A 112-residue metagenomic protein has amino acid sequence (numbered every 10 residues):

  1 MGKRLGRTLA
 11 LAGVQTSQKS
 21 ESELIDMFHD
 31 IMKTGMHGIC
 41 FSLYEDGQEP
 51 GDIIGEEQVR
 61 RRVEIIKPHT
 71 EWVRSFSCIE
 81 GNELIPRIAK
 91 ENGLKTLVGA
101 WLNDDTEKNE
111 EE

Functional and structural regions predicted by a protein language model:
G2-I65, H69-E71: Boundary/entry segment of secreted carbohydrate-active catalytic domains
I25, R60-V63, N82, P86 (+1 more regions): Generic structural signal for well-ordered alpha-helices, preferentially at hydrophobic/aromatic core positions
C40-S42, R74-F76, L97-W101: A cross-family glycoside hydrolase active-site/sugar-binding cleft signature
P68-W72, N92-K95: Loop/turn elements at helix/coil->beta-strand transitions in domains of secreted/extracellular proteins
W72-L84, N103-E110: Acidic-and-aromatic substrate-binding clefts and catalytic sites of carbohydrate-active enzymes
R87-E112: Substrate-binding cleft of extracellular glycoside hydrolase catalytic domains
